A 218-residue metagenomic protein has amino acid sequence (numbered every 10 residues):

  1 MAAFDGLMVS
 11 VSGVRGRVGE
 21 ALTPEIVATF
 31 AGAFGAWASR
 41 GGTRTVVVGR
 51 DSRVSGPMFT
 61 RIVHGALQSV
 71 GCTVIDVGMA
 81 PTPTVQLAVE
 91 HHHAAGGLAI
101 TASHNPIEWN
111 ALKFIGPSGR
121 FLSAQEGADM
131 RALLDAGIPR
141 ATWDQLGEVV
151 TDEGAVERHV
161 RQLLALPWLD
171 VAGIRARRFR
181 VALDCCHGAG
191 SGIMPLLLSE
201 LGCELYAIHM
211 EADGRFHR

Functional and structural regions predicted by a protein language model:
M1-F4, N110-R218: Gly/Ser/Thr-enriched, mixed-charge loops and adjacent short helices that form phosphate/oxyanion-binding elements
M1-G65, S69-V70, V149-V181: An N-terminal, well-structured beta->alpha segment
V11-G16, E20, P24, P81 (+3 more regions): Generic structural "secondary-structure junction" signal
V14, R53, N105, G119 (+1 more regions): Short, glycine-/Ser/Thr-/acidic-enriched flexible segments
G32, A36, R40, T45-W109 (+2 more regions): N-terminal small/polar loop signature for handling phosphorylated ligands or for N-terminal nucleophile
